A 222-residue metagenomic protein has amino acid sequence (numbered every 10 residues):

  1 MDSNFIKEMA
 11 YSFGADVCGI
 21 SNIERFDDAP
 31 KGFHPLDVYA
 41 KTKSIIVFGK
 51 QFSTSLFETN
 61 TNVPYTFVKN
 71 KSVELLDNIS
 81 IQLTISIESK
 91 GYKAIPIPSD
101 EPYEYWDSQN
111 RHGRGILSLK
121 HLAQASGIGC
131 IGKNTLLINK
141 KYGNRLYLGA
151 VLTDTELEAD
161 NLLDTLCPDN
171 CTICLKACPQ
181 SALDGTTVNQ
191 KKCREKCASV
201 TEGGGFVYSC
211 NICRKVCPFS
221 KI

Functional and structural regions predicted by a protein language model:
M1-V73, I81: Non-catalytic, usually N-terminal nucleic-acid engagement modules in DNA/RNA processing proteins
A29, P35, Y65-T66, K71-I222: Catalytic cores of enzyme domains
